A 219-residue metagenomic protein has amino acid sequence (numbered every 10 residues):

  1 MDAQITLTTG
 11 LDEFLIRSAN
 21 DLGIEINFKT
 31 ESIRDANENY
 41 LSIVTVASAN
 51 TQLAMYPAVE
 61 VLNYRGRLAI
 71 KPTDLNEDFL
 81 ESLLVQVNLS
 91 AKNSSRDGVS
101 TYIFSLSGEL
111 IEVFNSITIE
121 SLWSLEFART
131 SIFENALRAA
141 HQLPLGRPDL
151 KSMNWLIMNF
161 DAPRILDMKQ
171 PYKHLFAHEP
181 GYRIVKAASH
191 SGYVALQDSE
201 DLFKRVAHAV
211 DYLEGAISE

Functional and structural regions predicted by a protein language model:
M1: N-terminal glycine-rich anion-binding loops that anchor highly charged ligand groups
Q4, I26-F28, L53-Y56, I111 (+3 more regions): Structural motif
I5-T6, G10-G98, F104-G108: Internal nucleotide-binding/catalytic subdomain
T9, E77, E81, D97 (+3 more regions): Electropositive phosphate-/nucleotide-binding environments in soluble metabolic enzymes
L11-F14, S18-A19, E31-I33, R138-E219: Peripheral (often C-terminal) accessory segments that flank ATP-dependent C-N-forming ligase machineries
R65-I70, S121-L125, R205: A short, polar/proline- and glycine-enriched secondary-structure boundary/capping micro-motif
Q86-T101, S116-A162: Active-site "cap" helix and flanking loop/linker of ATP-utilizing ligase/carboxylase catalytic domains
G108-I117: A short beta-strand motif that forms the metal-chelation/ATP-contact edge of phosphoryl-transfer active sites
